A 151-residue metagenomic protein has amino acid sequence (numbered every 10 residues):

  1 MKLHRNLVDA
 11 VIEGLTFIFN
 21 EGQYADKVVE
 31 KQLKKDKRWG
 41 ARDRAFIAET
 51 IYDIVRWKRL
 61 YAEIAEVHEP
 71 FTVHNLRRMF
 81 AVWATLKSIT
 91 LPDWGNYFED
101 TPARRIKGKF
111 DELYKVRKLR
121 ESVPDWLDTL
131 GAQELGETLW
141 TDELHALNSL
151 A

Functional and structural regions predicted by a protein language model:
M1-A151: Class I Rossmann-like S-adenosyl-L-methionine
